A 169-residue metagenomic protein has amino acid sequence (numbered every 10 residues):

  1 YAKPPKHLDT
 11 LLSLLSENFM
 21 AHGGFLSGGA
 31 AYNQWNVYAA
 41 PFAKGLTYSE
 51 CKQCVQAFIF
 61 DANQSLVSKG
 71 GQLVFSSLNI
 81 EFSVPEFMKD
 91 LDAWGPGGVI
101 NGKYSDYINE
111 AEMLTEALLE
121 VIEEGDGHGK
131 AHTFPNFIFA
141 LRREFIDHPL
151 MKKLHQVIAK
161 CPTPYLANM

Functional and structural regions predicted by a protein language model:
Y1-M169: Conserved catalytic cores of very large enzyme subunits
